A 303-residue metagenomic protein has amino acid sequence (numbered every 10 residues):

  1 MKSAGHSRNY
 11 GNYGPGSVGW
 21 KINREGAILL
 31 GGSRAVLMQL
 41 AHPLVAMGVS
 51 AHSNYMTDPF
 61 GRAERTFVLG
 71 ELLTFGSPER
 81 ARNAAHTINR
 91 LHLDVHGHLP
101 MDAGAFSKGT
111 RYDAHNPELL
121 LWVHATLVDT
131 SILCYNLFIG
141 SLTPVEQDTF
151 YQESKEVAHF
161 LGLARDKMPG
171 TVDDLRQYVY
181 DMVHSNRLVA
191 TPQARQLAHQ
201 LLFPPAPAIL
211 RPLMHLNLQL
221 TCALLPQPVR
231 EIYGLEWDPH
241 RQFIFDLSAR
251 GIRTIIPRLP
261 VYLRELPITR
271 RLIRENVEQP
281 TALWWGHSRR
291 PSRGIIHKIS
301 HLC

Functional and structural regions predicted by a protein language model:
M1-C303: Mature, function-bearing regions of proteins
